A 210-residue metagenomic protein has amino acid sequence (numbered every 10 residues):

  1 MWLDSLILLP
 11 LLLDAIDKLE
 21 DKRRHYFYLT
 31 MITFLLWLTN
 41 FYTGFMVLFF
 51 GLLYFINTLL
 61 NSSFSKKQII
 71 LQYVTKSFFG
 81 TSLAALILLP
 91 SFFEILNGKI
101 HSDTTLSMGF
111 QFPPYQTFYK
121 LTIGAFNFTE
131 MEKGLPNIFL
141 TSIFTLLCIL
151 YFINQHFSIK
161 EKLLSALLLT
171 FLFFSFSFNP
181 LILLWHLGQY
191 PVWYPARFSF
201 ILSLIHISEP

Functional and structural regions predicted by a protein language model:
M1-L11: Multi-pass, polyprenyl lipid-linked donor-dependent membrane glycosyltransferases
L12-F27: Membrane-interface transmembrane helices that cradle and orient dolichyl/undecaprenyl
I16-K18, V47-T81: Perimembrane helix-loop-helix junctions
Y26-T30, L48, I70-T75, L164-A166: Hydrophobic alpha-helical transmembrane segments
F27-N40, S77-S82: Membrane-interface alpha helices of multi-pass inner-membrane proteins
L29-T30, T43-T58, P90-S91, L146: Transmembrane-embedded, aromatic-rich helix segments that form part of the hydrophobic channel/pocket engaging
Q68-L164, F171-L172, F178-H186, P195-F200: Periplasmic/ER-lumenal interhelical loops and adjacent helix-loop junctions in multi-pass membrane proteins
S203-P210: Residue-level detector of conserved catalytic or cofactor/ligand-binding positions in enzyme active sites
